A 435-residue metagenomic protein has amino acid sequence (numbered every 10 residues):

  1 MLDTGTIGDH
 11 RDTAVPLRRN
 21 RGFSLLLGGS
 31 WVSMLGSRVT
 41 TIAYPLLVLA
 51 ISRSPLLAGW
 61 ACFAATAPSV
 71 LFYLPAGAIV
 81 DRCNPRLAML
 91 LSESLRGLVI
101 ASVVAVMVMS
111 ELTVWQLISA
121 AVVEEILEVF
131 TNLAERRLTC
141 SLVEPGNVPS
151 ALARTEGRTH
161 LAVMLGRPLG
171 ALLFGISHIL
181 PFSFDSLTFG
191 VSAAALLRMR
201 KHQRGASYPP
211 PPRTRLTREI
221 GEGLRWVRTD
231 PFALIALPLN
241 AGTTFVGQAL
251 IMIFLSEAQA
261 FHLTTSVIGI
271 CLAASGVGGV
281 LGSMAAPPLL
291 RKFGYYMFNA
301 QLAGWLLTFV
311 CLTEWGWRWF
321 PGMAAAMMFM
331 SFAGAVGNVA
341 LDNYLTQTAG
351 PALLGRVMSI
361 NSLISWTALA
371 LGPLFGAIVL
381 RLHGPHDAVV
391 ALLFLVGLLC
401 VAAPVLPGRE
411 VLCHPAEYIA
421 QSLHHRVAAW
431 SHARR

Functional and structural regions predicted by a protein language model:
L2-S24, K201-P238, Q421-A433: Juxtamembrane intracellular "pre-TM" segments in multi-pass secondary transporters
R19-L27, P55, V114, I118 (+4 more regions): Primarily residues marking transmembrane-helix entry/exit sites
S24-T41, A65-V80, N84-V99, Q116-L172 (+5 more regions): Substrate-agnostic recognition of the 12-TM MFS/MFS-like secondary transporter fold
T40-A43, L47, S52-C62, T265-L272 (+1 more regions): Small-residue hotspots at the loop-to-helix junctions and early N-terminal turns of transmembrane alpha-helices
A43, G175-S183, G221-S283: A single, central transmembrane helix in multi-pass transporters
S52, N84, V106-M107, E111 (+1 more regions): Helix-breaking motifs and short loop linkers at transmembrane-helix boundaries and internal kinks in secondary membrane
L71, P75, R82, A88 (+5 more regions): C-terminal transmembrane bundle of multi-pass solute transporters/carriers
V114-E125, N147-A206, S266-G269, A273-V277 (+2 more regions): Hydrophobic alpha-helical transmembrane segments
